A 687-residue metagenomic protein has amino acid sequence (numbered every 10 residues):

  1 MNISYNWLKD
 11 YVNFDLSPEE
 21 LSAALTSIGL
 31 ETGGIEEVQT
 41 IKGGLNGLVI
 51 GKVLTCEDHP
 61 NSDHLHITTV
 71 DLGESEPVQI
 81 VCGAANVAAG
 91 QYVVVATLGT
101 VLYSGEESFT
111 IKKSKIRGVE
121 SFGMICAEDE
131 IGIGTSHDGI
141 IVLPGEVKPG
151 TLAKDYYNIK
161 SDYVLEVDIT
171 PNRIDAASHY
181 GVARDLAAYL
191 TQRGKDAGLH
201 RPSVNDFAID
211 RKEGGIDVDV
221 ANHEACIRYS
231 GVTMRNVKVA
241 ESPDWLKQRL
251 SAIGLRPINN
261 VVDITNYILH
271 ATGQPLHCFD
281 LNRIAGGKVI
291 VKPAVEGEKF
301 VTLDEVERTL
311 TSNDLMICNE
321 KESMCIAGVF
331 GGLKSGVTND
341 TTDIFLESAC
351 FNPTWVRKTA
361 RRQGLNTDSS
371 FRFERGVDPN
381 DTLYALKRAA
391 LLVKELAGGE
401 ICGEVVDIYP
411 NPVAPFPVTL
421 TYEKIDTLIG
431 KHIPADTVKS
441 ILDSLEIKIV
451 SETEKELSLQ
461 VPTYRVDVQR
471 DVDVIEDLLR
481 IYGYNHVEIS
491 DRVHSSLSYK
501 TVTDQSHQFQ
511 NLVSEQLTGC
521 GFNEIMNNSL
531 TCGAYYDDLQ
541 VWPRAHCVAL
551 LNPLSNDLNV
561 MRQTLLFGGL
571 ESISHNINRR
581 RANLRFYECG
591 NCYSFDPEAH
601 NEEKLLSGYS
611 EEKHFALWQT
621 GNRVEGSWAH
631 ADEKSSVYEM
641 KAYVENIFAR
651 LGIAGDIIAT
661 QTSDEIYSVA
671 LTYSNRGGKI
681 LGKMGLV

Functional and structural regions predicted by a protein language model:
M1-D210, F345, G364, D368 (+4 more regions): Phosphate-backbone binding interfaces of nucleic-acid-interacting proteins
N2-W7, A84-V95, P171-T191, G254-D280 (+8 more regions): Conserved phosphate/anionic-ligand binding catalytic regions in large, soluble enzymes, centered on
Y5, A23, I28, T40 (+3 more regions): Glycine/proline-enriched, intrinsically flexible loops and inter-domain linkers
V49-I80, G150, K247, A252 (+2 more regions): Conserved mixed alpha/beta core segments that line enzyme active sites in large multi-domain catalysts
L54-H59, E74-S75, A85-V87, L98-L102 (+26 more regions): Short, glycine-/Ser/Thr-/acidic-enriched flexible segments
C56, S242, V262, Y384-K394 (+1 more regions): Extended beta-strand-rich architecture
I116-G132, S136-L143, A153-Y163, I290 (+4 more regions): Mobile "lid/hinge" segments at catalytic clefts and subdomain interfaces of large enzymes
L186-A221, A397-I425, H432: Terminal amphipathic helices with adjacent charged low-complexity linkers/tails
